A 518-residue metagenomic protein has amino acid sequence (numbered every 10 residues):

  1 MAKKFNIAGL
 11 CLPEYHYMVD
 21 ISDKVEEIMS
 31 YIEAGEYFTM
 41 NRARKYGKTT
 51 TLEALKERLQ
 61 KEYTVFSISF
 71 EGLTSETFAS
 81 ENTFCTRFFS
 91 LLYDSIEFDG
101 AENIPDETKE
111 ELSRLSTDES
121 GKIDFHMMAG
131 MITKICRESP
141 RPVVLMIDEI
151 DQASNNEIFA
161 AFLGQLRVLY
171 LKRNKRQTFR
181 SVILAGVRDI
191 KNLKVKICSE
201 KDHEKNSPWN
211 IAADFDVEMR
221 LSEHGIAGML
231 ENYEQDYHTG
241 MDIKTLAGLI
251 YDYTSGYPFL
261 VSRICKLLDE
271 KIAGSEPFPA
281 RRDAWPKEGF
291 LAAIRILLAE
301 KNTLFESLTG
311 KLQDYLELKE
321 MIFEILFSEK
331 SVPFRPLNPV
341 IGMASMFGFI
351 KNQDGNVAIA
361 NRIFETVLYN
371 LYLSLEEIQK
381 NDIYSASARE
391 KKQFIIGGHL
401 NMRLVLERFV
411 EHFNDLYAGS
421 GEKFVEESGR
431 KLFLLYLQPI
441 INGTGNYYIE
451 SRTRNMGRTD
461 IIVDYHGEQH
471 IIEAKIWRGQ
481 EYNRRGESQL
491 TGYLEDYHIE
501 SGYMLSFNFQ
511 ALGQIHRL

Functional and structural regions predicted by a protein language model:
M1-E36, I190: A short, basic N-terminal segment
G9-L10, Q152-Y253, L267, K271-E300: The catalytic "switch" region of P-loop NTPases
S30, A34-Y46, T50-F162, R180 (+1 more regions): P-loop NTPase nucleotide-binding core
S222-F347, Q353-D354, N381-I395, H399: Winged-helix-like regulatory helical subdomains adjacent to P-loop NTPase cores
V405-Y448: Acidic-basic catalytic patches of nuclease active cores, encompassing PD-(D/E)XK and other metal-cofactor nuclease
Y436-G467: Active-site metal-binding core of divalent-cation-utilizing nuclease and nuclease-like domains
I461-V463, G467-R478, Y493: Conserved catalytic cores of phosphodiester-cleaving nucleases, focusing on short active-site segments
N483-E487, L494-L518: Nucleic-acid nuclease catalytic cores
